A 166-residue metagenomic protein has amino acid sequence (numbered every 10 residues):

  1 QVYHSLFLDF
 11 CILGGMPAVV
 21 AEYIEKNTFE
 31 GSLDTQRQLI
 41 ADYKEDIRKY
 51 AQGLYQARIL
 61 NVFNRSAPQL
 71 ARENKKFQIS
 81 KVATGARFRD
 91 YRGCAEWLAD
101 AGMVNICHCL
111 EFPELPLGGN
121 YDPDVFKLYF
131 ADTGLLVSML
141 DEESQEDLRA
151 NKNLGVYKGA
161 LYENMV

Functional and structural regions predicted by a protein language model:
Q1-A18: Amphipathic alpha-helical segments of the small helical/lid subdomains adjacent to P-loop NTPase cores
M16, V20-V166: Accessory nucleic acid-recognition modules appended to NTPase machines
